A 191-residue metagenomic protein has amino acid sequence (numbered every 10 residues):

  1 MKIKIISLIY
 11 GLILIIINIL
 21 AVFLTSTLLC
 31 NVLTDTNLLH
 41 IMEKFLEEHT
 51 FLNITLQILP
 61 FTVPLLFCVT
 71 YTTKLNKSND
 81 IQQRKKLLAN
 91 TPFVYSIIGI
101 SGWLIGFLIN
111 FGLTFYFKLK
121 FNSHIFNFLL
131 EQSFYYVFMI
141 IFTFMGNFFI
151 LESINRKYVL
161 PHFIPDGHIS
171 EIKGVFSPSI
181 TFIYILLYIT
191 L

Functional and structural regions predicted by a protein language model:
M1-T181, I189-L191: N-terminal sensory and localization modules of signal-transduction and trafficking proteins
